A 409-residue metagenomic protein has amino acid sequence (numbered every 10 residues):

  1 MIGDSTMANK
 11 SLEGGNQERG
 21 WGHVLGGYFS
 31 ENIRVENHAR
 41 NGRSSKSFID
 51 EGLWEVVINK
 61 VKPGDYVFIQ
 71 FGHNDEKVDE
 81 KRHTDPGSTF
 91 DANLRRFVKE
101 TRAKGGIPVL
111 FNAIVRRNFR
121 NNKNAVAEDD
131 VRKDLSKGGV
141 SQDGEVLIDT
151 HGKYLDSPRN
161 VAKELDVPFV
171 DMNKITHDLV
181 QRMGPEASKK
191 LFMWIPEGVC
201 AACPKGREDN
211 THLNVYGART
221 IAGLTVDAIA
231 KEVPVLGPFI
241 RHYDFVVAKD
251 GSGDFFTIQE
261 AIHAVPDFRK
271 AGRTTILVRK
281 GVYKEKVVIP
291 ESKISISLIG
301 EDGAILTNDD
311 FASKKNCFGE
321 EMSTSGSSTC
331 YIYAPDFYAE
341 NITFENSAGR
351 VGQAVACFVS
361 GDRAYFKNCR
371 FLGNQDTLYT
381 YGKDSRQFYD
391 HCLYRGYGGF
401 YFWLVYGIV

Functional and structural regions predicted by a protein language model:
M1-A39, E55-V67: Serine-esterase "nucleophile elbow" of acetyl-processing enzymes
I2-T6, N37-R43, I69-N74, F111-V115 (+3 more regions): Active-site-proximal beta-strand/loop segments in catalytic clefts of secreted hydrolases
A8-L12, S45-S47, D254-F255: Short, solvent-exposed loop/turn elements at domain surfaces
L53-V215, R219, G223-G237: Alpha-helical cap/lid subdomain in secreted, periplasmic, or secretory-pathway luminal O-acyl-processing enzymes
R241-H263: Right-handed parallel beta-helix/beta-solenoid
K249-G251, F256, R269-G272, I294-Q353: Right-handed parallel beta-helix/beta-spiral solenoid domain characteristic of secreted/periplasmic
F256-F268, Y283-S292, T380-K383, F402-V405: Short, T/G/N/S-enriched strand-turn elements that build extracellular solenoid repeat scaffolds
C330-V409: Right-handed parallel beta-helix
